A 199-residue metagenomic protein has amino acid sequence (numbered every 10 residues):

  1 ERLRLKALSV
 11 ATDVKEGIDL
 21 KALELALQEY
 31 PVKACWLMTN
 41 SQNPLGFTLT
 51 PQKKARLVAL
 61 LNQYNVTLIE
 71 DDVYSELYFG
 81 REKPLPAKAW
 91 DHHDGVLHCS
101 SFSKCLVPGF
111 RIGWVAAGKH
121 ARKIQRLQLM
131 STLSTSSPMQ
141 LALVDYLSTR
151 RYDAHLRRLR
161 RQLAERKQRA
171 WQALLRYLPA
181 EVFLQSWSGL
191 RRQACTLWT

Functional and structural regions predicted by a protein language model:
E1-T199: PLP-dependent class I/II
